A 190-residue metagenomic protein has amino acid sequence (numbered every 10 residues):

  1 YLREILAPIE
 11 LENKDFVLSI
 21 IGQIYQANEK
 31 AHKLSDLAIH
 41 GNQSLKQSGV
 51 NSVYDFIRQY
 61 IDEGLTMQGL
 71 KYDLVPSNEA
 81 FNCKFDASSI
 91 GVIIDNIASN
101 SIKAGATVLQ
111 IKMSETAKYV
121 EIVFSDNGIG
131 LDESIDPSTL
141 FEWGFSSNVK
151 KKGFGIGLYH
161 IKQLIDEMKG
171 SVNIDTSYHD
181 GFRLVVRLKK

Functional and structural regions predicted by a protein language model:
Y1-P8, E12-L70: Conserved DHp (HisKA) dimerization/phosphotransfer helix of two-component histidine kinases, i.e., the long coiled-coil
K71-F81: Conserved catalytic submotifs in the C-terminal HATPase_c
T107, G170-S171: Conserved glycine-rich
V108-K118: Short beta-strand/loop element within the Bergerat-fold HATPase_c
D126: Acidic ATP/Mg2+-coordinating residue in the GHKL
L131-G144: Short conserved segment of the HATPase_c
K151-H160: Glycine-rich phosphate-binding loop
H160-K169: Conserved glycine-/histidine-rich ATP-lid loop and adjacent helix of the Bergerat-fold HATPase_c
